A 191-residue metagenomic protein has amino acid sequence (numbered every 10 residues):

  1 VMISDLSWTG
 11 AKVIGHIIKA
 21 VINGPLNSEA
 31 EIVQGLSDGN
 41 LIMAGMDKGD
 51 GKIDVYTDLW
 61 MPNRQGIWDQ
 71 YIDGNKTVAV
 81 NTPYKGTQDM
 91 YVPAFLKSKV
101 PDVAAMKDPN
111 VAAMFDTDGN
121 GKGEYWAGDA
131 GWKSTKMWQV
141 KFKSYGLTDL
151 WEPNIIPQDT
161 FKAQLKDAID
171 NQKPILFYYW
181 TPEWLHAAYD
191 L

Functional and structural regions predicted by a protein language model:
V1-G10, E29-V33, K122-W126: Short, well-ordered beta-strand elements
S4, L26-I32, D50-G51, K173: N-terminal secretory/targeting leader peptides
W8-A11, D38-G39, M61-Q65, F95-S98 (+3 more regions): Solvent-exposed loop/turn segments at secondary-structure junctions within structured extracellular/periplasmic domains
T9-S28, V140-F142: Short, polar/charged alpha-helical segment
G15, V33-N75, A163-A168, W184-D190: Pocket-flanking alpha-helical
S28-G35, V78, D116-D118, E152-I155 (+1 more regions): Surface-exposed patches in mature extracellular/periplasmic domains of secreted proteins
I53-D58, D129-L191: Ligand-binding pocket segment of bilobal, Venus flytrap-like solute-binding proteins
G74-W126: A conserved helix-loop-strand patch within extracytoplasmic ligand-binding domains of the periplasmic binding
